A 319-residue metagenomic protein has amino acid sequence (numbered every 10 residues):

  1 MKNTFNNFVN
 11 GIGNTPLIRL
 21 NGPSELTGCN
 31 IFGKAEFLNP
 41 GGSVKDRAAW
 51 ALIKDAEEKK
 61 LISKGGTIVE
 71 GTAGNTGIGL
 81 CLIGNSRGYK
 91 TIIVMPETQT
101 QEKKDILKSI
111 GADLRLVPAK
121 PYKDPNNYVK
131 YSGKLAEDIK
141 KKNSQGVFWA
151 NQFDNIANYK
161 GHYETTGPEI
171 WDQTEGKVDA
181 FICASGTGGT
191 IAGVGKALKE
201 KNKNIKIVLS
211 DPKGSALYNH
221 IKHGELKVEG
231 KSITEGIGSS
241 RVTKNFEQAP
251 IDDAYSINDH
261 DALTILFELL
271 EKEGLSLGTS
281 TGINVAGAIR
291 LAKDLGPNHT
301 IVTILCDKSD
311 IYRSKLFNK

Functional and structural regions predicted by a protein language model:
M1-K319: PLP-dependent amino-acid enzyme catalytic core
